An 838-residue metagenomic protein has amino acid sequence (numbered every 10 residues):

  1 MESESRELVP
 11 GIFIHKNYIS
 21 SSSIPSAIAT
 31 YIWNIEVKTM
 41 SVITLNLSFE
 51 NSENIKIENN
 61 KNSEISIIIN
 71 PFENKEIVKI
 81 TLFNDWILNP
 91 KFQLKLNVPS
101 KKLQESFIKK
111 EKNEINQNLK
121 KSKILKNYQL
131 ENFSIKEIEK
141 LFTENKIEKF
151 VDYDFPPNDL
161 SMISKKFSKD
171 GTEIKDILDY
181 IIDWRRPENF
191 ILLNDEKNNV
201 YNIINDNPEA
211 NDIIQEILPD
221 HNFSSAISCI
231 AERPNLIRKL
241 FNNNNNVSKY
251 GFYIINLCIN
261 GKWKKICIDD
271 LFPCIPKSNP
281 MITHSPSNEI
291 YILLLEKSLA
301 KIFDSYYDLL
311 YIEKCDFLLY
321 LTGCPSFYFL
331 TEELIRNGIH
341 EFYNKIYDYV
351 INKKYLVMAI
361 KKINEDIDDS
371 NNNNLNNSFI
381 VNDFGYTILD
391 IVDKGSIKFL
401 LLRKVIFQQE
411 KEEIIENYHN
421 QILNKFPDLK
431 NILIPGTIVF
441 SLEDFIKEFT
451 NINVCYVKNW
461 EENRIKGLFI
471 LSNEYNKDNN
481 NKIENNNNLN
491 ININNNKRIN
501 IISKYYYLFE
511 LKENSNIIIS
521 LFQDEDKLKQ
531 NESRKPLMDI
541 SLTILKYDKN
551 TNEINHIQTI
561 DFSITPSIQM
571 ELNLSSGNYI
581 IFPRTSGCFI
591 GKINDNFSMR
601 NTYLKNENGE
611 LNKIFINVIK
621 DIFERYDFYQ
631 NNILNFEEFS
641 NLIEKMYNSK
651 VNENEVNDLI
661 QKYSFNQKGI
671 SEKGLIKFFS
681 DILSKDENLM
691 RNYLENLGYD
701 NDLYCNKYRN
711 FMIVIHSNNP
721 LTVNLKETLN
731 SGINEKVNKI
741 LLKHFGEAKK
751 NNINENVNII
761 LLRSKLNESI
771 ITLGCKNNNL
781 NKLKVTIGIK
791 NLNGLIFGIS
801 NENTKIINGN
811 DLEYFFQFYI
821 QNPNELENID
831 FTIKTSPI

Functional and structural regions predicted by a protein language model:
E2-E484, L489-N631, F636-F665, E672-I838: Structured alpha-helical subdomains that flank or immediately precede key functional sites
